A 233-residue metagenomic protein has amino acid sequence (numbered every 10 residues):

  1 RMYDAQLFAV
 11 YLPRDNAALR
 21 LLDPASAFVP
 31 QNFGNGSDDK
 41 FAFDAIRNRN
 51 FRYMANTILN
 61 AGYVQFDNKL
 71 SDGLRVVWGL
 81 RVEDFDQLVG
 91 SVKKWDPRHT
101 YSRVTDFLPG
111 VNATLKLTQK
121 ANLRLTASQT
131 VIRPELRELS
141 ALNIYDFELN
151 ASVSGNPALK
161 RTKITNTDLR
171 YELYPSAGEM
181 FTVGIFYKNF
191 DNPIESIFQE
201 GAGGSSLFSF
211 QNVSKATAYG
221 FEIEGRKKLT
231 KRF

Functional and structural regions predicted by a protein language model:
R1-D38, D44-R47, F51-F190: Structural signature of Gram-negative outer-membrane beta-barrels, strongest in the C-terminal barrel of TonB-dependent
N50, S154-N156, K160, A177-F233: Outer membrane beta-barrel strand-and-loop segments of large Gram-negative receptors, especially TonB-dependent
